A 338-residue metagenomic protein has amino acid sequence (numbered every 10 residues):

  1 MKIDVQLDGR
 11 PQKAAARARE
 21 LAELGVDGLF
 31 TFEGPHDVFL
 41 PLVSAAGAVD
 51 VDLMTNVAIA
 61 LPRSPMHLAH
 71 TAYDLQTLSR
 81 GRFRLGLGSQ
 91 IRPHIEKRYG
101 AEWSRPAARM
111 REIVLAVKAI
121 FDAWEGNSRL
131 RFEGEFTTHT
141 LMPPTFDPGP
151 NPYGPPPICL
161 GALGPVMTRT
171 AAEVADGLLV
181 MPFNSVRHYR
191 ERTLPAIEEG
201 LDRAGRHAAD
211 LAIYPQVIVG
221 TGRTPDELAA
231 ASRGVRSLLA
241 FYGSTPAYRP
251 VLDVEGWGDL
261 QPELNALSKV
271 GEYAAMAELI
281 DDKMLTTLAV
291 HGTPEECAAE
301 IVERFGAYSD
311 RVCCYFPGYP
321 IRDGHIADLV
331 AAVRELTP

Functional and structural regions predicted by a protein language model:
M1-P338: Active-site-adjacent structural elements that line small-molecule/cofactor binding pockets in enzymes
